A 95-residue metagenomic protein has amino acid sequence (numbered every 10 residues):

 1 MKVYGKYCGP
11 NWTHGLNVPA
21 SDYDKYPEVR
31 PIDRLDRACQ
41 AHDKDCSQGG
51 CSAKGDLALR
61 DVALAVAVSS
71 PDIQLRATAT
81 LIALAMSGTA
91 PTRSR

Functional and structural regions predicted by a protein language model:
M1-R95: Extended terminal accessory/targeting regions
